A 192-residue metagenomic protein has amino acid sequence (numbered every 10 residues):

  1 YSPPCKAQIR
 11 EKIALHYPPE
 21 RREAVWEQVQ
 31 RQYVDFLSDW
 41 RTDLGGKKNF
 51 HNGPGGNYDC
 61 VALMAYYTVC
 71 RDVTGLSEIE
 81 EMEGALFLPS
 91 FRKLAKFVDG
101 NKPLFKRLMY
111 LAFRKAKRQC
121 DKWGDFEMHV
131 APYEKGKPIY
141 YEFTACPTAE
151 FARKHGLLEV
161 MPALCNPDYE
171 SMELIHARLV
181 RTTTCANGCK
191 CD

Functional and structural regions predicted by a protein language model:
Y1-C70: N-terminal, charged low-complexity regulatory/assembly segments
I13, Y66, C70, K117-C120 (+2 more regions): Hydrophobic, Leu/Ile/Phe/Ala-enriched alpha-helical segments that form helix-helix packing faces
P19, L76-S77, L158, R178: Short coil/loop linkers at secondary-structure junctions
R22-R31, T42-N49, Y110-A112, E127-K137 (+1 more regions): Phosphate-binding glycine-rich loops and adjacent basic patches that engage nucleotide phosphates, nucleic-acid
D39, D43, K47, R118-C120 (+3 more regions): Residue-level signal for well-ordered alpha-helical segments
Y58-K154: Amphipathic interaction/junction segments at domain boundaries or subunit interfaces
H129-N187: Short, hydrophobic/π-rich interface segment
C191: A short beta-strand signature within small-molecule sensing/ligand-binding domains used in signal transduction
